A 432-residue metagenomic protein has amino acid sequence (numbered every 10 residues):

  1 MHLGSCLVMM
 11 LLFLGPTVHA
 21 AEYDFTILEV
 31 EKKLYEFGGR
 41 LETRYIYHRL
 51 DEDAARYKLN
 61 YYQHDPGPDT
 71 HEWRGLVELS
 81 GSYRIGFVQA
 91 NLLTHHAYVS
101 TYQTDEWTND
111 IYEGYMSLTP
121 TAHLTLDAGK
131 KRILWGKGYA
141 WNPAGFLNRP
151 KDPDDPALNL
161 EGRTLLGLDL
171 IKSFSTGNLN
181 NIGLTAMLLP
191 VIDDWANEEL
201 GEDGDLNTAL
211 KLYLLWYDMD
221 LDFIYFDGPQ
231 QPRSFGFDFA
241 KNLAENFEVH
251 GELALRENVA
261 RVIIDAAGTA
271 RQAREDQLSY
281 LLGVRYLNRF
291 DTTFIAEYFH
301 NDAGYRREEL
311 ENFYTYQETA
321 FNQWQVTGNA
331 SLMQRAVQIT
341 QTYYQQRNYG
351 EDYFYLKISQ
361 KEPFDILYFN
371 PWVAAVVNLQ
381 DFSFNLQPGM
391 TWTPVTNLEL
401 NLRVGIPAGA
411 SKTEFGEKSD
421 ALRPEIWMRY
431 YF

Functional and structural regions predicted by a protein language model:
A20-L126, M390, E399-R403, S419-W427: Beta-barrel outer-membrane channel/assembly domains of diderm bacteria
E29-V30, Y35, G81-I85, L118-T119 (+11 more regions): Residue-level signature of outer-membrane beta-barrel architecture
K33, D69-G75, W107-Y112, L160-L166 (+6 more regions): Residues that define the transmembrane beta-barrel architecture of outer-membrane proteins
T43-R49, I85-Q89, T94-S100, R132-L134 (+10 more regions): Transmembrane beta-strands of outer-membrane beta-barrel pores
G75, S80-T176, I182-G183, M187-L189 (+2 more regions): Outer membrane beta-barrel
G86-F87, L215-D218, G228, D238-A374: Detector for outer-membrane/organellar transmembrane beta-barrel domains, recognizing the amphipathic beta-strand
G86-L92, H123-L126, S175-L184, W216-F223 (+4 more regions): Repeated loop/turn-to-beta-strand initiation elements of outer-membrane beta-barrel proteins
L168, F354-I358, I406, K418-F432: Outer-membrane beta-barrel "beta-signal"
